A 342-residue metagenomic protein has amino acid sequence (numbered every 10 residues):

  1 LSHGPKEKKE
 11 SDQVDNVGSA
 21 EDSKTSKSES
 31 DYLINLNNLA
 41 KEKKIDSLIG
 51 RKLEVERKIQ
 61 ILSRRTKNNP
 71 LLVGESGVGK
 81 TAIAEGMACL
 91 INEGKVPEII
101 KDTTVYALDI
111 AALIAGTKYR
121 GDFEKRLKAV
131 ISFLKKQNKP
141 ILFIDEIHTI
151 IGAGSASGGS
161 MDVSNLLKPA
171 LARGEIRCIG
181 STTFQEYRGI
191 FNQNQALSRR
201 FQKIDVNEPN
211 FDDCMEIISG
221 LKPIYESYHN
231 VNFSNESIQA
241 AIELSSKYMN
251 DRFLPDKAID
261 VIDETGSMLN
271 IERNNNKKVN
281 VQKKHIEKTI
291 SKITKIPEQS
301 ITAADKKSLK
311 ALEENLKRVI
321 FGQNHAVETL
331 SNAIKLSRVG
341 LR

Functional and structural regions predicted by a protein language model:
L1-R342: AAA+ P-loop NTPase nucleotide-binding core of proteostasis motors
